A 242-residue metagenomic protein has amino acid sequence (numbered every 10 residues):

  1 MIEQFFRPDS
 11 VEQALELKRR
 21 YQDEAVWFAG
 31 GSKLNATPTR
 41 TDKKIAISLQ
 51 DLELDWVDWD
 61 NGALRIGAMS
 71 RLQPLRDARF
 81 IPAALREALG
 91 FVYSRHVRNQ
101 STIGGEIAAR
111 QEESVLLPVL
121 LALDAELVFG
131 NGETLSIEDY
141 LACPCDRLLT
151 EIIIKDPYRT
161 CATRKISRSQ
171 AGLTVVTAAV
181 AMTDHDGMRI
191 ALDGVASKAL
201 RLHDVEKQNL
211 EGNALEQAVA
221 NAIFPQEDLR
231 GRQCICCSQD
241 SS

Functional and structural regions predicted by a protein language model:
M1-S242: C-terminal structural segment of proteins
